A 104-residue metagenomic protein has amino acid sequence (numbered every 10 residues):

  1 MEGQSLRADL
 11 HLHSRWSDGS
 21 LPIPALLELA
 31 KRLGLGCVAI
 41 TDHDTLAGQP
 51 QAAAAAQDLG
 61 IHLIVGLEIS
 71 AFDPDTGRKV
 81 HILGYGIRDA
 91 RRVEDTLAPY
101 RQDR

Functional and structural regions predicted by a protein language model:
M1-G77: An N-terminally biased module of ancient metal coordination in phosphate/nucleic-acid-related enzymes
D73-P99: Active-site gating loops and adjacent loop-to-helix segments of metal-dependent hydrolytic enzymes
Q102-R104: Conserved phosphoryl-transfer catalytic core
